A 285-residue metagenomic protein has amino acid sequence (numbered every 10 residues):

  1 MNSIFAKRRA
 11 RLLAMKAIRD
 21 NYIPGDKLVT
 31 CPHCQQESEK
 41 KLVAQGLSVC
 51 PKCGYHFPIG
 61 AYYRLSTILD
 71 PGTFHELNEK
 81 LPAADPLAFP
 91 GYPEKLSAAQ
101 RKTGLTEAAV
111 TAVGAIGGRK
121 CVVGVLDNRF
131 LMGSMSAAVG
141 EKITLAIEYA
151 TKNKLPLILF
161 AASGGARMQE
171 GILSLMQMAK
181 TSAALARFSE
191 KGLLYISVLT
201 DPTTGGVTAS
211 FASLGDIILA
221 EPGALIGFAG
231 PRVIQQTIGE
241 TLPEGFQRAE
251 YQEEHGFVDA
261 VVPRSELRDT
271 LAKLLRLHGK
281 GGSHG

Functional and structural regions predicted by a protein language model:
M1-L105, V113-I116, L274-G285: Intrinsically disordered, low-complexity segments enriched in small/flexible residues
R19, S38, K102, A138 (+3 more regions): Residues that cap or flank secondary-structure elements
T30, V49, A61, V139-K142 (+5 more regions): General structural feature for long, well-ordered alpha-helical segments within catalytic domains of soluble enzymes
Q45-S48, G60, A138, M176 (+2 more regions): Charged, alpha-helix-enriched surfaces in structured cytosolic catalytic cores of large nucleotide-utilizing machines
A61, A161, L199: Glycine-rich, histidine-containing beta strand-loop boundary motifs that form or position
V110-S189, I196: Cleft-lining beta-strand/loop regions that shape enzyme active-site pockets
G164-G282: Conserved catalytic cores of soluble enzyme domains, especially glycine-rich substrate-binding beta-alpha loops
